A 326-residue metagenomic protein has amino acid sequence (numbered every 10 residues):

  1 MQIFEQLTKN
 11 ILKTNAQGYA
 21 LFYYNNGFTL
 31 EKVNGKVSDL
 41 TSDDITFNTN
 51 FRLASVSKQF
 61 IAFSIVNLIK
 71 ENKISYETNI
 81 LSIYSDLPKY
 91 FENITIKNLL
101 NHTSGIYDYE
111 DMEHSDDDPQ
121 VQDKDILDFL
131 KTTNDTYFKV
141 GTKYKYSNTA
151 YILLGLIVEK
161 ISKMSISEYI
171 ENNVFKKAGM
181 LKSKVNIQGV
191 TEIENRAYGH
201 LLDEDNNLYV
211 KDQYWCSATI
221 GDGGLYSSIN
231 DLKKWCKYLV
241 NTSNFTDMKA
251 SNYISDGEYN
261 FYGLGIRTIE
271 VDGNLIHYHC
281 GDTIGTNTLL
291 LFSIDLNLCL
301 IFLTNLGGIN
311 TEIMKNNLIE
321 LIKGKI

Functional and structural regions predicted by a protein language model:
Q2-F51, K73-S75, T132: Short, conserved catalytic-motif segment at the N-terminal edge
E5, G27, R52-E77, L154-E159 (+2 more regions): Active-site SXXK
Y19-Y23, R267, L290: Short beta-strand scaffold segments in enzyme catalytic cores
A20-F22, N98-L100, C299-L303: Structural recognition of the beta-strand scaffold that forms the well-ordered cores of secreted hydrolase catalytic
L30, Y278-H279, T288-L306: Short, well-ordered beta-strand elements
S75-Y90: Short, glycine/proline-biased beta-turn/loop segments that scaffold the active-site neighborhood
F91-D282: Short, surface-exposed loop or secondary-structure junction motifs that flank catalytic or metal-binding residues
D272, G307-I326: Short, gly/Ser/Thr-rich active-site loops of penicillin-recognizing serine hydrolases
